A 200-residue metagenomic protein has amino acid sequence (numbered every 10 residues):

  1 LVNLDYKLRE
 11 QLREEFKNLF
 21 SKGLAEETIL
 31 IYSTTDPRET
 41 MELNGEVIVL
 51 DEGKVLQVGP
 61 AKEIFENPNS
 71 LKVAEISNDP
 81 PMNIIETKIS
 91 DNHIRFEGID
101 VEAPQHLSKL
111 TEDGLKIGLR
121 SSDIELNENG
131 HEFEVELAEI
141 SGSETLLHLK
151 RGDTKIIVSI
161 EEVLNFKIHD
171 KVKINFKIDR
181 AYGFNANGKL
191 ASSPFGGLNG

Functional and structural regions predicted by a protein language model:
L1-N69: ABC ATPase nucleotide-binding domains
S33, V47-V49, V55, I64 (+5 more regions): Hydrophobic aliphatic residue packing
E66-S90: C-terminal boundary and immediately downstream tail of ABC-type ATPase nucleotide-binding domains
M82-I84, H93-G200: Non-catalytic connector elements of ABC transporters
